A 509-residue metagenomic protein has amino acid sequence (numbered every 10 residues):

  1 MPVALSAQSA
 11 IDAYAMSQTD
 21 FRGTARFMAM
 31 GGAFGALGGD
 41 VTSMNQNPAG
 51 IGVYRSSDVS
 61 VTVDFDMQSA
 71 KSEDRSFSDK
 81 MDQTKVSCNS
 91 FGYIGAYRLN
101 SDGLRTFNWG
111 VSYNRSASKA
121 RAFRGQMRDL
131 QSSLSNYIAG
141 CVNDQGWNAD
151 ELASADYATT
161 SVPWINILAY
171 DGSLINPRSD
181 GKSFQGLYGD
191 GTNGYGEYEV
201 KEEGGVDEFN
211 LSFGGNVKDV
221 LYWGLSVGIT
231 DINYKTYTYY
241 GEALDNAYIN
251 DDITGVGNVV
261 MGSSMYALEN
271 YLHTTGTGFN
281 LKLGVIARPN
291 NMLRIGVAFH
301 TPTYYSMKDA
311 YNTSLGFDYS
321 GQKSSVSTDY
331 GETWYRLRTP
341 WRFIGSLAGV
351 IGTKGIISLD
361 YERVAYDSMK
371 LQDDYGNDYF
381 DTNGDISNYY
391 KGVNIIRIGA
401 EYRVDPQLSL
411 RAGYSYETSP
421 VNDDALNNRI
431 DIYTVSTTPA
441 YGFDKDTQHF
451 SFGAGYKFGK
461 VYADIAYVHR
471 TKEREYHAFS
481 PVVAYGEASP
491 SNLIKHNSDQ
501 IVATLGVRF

Functional and structural regions predicted by a protein language model:
P2-A4: N-terminal signal peptide c-region/cleavage motif recognized by signal peptidases
Q8-R22, F27, A96-F509: Outer-membrane beta-barrel porins/channels
A25, L37-Q46, G52-L130, D207: Outer-membrane beta-barrel translocator/receptor signature
Q46-N47, L283: A generic local structural motif
